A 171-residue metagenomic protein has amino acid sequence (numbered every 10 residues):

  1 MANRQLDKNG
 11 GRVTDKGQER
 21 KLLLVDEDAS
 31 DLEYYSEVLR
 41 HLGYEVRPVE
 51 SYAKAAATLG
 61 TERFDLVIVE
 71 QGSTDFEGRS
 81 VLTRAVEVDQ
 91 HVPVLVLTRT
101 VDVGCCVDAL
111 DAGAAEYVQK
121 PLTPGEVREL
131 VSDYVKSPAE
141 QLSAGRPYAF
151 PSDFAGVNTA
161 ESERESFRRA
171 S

Functional and structural regions predicted by a protein language model:
D7-G11, K136-S171: CheY-like receiver
A29-P48: Two-component/phosphorelay signaling modules centered on CheY-like receiver
P48-L66: Acidic, metal-coordinating helix/loop segments flanking the phosphotransfer/catalytic sites of two-component signaling
A56-A57, R79-H91: Short amphipathic alpha-helix used as the core "switch/output" element in two-component signaling
D65-A85: Conserved phosphotransfer microenvironments
L122-V131: C-terminal output helix
